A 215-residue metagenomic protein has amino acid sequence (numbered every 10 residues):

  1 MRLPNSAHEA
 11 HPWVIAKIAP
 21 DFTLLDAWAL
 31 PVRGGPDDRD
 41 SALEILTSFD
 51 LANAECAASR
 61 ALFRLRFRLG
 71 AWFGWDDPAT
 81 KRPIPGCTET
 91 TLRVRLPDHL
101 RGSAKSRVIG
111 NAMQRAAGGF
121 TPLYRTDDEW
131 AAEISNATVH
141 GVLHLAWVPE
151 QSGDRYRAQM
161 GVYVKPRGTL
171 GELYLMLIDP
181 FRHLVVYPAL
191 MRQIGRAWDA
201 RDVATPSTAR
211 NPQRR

Functional and structural regions predicted by a protein language model:
M1-V108: Hydrophobic ligand-binding cavity/cleft-lining segments
L25-A27, D127, R155: Sequence-level motif detector for i,i+2 pairs with an aromatic at +2
L30-V32, I134, V162: Hydrophobic side chains in beta-strands
R60-F67, A71, G171, L175-D179 (+1 more regions): Short hydrophobic helices that act as membrane-entry/anchoring signals
K105-S152: Hydrophobic-ligand binding "helix-grip"
E129-A131, V139-V142, E150-G153, R157-Q159 (+1 more regions): Short terminal or interdomain "cap/linker" segment that borders an active site or interface and mediates
N136-M176: Beta-strand/loop substructures that line and gate deep hydrophobic ligand-binding cavities in soluble
Y174-T205: A conserved amphipathic terminal alpha-helix motif
